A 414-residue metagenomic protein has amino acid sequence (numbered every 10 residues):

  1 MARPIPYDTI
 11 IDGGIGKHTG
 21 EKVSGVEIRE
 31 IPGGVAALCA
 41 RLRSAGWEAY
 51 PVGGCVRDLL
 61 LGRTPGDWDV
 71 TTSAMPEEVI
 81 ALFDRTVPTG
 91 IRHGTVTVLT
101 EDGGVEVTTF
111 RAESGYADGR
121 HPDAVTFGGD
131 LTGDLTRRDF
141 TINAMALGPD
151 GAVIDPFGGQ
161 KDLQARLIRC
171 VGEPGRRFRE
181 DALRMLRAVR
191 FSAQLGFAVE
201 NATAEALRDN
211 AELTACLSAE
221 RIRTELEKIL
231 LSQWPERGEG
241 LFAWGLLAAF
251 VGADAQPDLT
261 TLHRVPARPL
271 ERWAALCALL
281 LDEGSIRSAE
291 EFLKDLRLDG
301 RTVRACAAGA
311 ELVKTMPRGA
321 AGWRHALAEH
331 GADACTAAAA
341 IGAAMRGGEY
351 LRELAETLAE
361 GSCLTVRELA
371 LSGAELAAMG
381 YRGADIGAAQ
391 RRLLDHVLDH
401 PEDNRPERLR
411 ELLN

Functional and structural regions predicted by a protein language model:
A2-N414: Catalytic cores of the polymerase beta-like nucleotidyltransferase superfamily and closely associated nucleotide
